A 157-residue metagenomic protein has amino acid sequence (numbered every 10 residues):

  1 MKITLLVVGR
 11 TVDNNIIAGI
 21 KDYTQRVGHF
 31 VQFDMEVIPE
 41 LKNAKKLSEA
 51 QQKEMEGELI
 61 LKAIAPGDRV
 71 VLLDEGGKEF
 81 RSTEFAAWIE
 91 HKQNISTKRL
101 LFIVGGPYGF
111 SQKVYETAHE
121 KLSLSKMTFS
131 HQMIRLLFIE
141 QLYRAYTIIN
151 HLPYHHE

Functional and structural regions predicted by a protein language model:
M1-V27: N-terminal beta1-alpha1 ligand-phosphate binding loop
K2, K98-F102: Loop/turn-to-beta-strand initiation segments
L6-V8, E36-I38, L73, I103: Short hydrophobic segments within beta-strands
T11, E75-K78, G106-G109: Short glycine-rich anion-binding loops that position phosphate/pyrophosphate groups of nucleotides and phosphorylated
I17-I20, S82-A86, Y115, R135: Conserved strand-to-helix beginnings and helix N-cap segments that scaffold or border functional pockets
Q32-F33, P39-K98: S-adenosyl-L-methionine/SAH cofactor-binding core of RNA-modifying enzymes
G105-G106, T117: Proline/glycine-rich low-complexity loops and linkers
Q112-H156: Structured adenosyl-cofactor binding patch, chiefly the S-adenosyl-L-methionine
